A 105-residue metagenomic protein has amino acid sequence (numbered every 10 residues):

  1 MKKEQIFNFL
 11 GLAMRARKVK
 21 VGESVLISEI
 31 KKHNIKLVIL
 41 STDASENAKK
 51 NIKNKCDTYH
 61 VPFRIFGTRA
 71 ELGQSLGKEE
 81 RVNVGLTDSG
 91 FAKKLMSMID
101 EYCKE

Functional and structural regions predicted by a protein language model:
M1-K3, K104: N-terminal targeting/trafficking signals and adjacent low-complexity tails
E4-L40: N-terminal first-folded block
N8, S24, S28-K32, K50-N54 (+3 more regions): Solvent-exposed alpha-helical segments within well-ordered globular domains of core cellular machineries
R17, H33-K36, Y59, K78-V82: A generic structural signal for short beta-strands and their flanking turns/coil linkers
S24, D43-A44, T68-E71, S89: Short, ordered loop/turn segments at secondary-structure junctions
K31, I35-K53, P62: N-terminal positively charged helical leader segments and presequences
K50-R81: Mid-chain, well-packed structural core segment of small domains
E71-E105: C-terminal structural segments of small proteins and small subunits
